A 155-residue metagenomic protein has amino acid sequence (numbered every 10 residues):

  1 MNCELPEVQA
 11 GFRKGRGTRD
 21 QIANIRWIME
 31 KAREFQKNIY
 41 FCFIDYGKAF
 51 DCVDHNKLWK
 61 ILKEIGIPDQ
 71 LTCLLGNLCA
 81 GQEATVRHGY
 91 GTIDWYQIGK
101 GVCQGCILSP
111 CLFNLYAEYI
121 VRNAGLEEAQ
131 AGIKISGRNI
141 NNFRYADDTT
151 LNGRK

Functional and structural regions predicted by a protein language model:
M1-K155: Nucleotidyl polymerases of mobile genetic elements and RNA viruses
